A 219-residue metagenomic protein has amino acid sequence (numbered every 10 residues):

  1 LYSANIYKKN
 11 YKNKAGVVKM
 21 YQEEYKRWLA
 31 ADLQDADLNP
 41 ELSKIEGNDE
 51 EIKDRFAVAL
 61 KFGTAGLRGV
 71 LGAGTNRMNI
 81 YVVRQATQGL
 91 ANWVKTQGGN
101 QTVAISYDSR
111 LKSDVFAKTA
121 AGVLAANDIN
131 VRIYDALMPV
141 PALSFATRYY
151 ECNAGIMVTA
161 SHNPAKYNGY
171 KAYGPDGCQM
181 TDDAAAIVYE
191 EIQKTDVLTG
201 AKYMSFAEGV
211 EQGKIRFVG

Functional and structural regions predicted by a protein language model:
L1-K19: Short, Lys/Arg-enriched N-terminal segments with co-localized hydrophobic residues within the first ~10-30 amino acids
Y25-A120, V210-G219: An N-terminal, well-structured beta->alpha segment
K26-A31, G98-P175: Ferredoxin-reductase
L33, D37, E51-F56, L60 (+1 more regions): Gly/Ser/Thr-enriched, mixed-charge loops and adjacent short helices that form phosphate/oxyanion-binding elements
L67-G69, G74-N76, R110, M138 (+3 more regions): Short, glycine-/Ser/Thr-/acidic-enriched flexible segments
Q85, G89-N92, A142-F145, I187-E191: Alpha-helical scaffold segments in soluble metabolic enzymes
